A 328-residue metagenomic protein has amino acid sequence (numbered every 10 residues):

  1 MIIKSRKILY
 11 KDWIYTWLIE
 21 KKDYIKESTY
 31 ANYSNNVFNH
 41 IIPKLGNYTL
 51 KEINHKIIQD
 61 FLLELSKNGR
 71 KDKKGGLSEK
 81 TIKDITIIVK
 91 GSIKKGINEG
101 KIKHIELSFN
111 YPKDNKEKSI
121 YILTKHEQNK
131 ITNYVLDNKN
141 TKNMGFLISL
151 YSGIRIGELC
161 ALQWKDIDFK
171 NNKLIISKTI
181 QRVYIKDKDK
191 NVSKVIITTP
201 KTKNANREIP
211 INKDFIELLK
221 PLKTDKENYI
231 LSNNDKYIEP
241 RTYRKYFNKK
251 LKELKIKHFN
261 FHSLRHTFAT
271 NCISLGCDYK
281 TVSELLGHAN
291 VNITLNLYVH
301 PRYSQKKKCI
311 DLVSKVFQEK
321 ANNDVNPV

Functional and structural regions predicted by a protein language model:
M1-Q59: N-terminal DNA-binding module of tyrosine recombinases/phage integrases
I8, I122, I180, I216 (+1 more regions): Catalytic-site neighborhood detector that most strongly recognizes the C-terminal catalytic loop/helix of tyrosine
H40, Y48-K56, D60, R70-S108 (+1 more regions): N-terminal DNA-binding recognition helix of tyrosine site-specific recombinases/integrases
K51, H104, T199, A205-Y246: Major-groove DNA-contacting interfaces characterized by cationic-aromatic clusters
K71, G75, N133-K142, S152 (+5 more regions): Short, basic (Lys/Arg/His-rich) helix/loop patches that form interaction surfaces in the mid-to-C-terminal regions
G75-E79, K83, N98, I102-I156 (+4 more regions): Basic, Lys/Arg- and aromatic-enriched nucleic-acid-binding interface segment
D166-K173, C277-L297: Short, polar N-cap/turn motifs at the start of nucleic acid-interacting alpha helices
N171, R182-N206, K213-F215, N233-N234 (+1 more regions): C-terminal secondary-structure termini that scaffold catalytic or DNA-interacting sites
